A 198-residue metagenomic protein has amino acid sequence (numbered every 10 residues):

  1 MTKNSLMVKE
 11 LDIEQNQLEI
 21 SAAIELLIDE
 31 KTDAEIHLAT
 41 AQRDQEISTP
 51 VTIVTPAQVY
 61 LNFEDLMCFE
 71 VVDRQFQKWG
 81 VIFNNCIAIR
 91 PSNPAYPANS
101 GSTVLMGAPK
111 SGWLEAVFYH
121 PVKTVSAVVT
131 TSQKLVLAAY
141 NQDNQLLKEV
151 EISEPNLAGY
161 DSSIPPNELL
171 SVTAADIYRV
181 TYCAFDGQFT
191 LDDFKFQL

Functional and structural regions predicted by a protein language model:
T2-L198: Surface-exposed, well-ordered secondary-structure segments
